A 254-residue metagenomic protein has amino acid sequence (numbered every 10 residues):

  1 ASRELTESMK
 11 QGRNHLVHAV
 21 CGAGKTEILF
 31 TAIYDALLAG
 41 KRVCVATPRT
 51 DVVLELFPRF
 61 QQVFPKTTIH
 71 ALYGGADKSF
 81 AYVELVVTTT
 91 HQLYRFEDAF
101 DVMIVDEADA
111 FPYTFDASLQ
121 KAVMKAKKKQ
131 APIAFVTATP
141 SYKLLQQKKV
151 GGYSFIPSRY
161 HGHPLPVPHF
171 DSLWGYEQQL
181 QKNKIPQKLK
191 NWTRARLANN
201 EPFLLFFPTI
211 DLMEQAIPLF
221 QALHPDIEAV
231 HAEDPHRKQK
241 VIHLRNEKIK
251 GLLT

Functional and structural regions predicted by a protein language model:
K10-Y34: Walker A/P-loop
K41-R42, Y82-L85, A99-V102, K128-F135 (+2 more regions): Loop/turn-to-beta-strand initiation segments
K41-R49, E201-T209, V230: Conserved RecA-like ASCE P-loop NTPase motor core of nucleic-acid helicases/translocases
R42, T47-T90: Conserved nucleic-acid-binding Ia/Ib motif block in the N-terminal RecA-like helicase ATPase lobe
L56, F64, T68, D211-A232: Conserved helicase motor "Helicase C" RecA-like lobe of SF1/SF2 P-loop NTPases
H70-F80, E228-T254: Conserved helicase ATPase core of P-loop NTP-dependent helicases/translocases
D98-G175, K182-K184: Post-DEXD/H (motif II) to motif III coupling segment of the RecA-like Helicase ATP-binding lobe
G151-I217, H224-I227: Conserved interdomain linker/interface between the two RecA-like ATPase lobes of SF2 helicase motors
